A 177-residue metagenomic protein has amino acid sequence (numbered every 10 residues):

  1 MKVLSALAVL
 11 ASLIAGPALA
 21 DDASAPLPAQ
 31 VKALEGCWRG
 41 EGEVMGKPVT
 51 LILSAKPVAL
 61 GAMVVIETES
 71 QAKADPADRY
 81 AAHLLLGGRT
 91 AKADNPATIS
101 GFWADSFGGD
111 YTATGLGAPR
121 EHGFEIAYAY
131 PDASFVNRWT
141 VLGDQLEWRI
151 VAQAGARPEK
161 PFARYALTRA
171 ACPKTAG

Functional and structural regions predicted by a protein language model:
M1-L7: Bacterial N-terminal signal peptides that target proteins for export
A15-P17: N-terminal signal peptide c-region/cleavage motif recognized by signal peptidases
D21-D22, Q145-E147, V151-G177: Edge beta-strand at a domain terminus
D22-C37, G177: N-terminal helix-cap/turn-to-beta initiation motif at the start of protein domains
R39-E43, I66-K73, G101-A104, F124-Y130 (+1 more regions): Short beta-strand segments that buttress and anchor functional surface loops
P48-I52, D78-H83, G109-T114, D132-V136 (+1 more regions): Short, surface-exposed coil-to-beta transition loops
T50-G88: N-terminal glycine/threonine-rich, aromatic-flanked beta-hairpin/loop signature
A72-Y111: Helix-adjacent hinge/juxtasegments
